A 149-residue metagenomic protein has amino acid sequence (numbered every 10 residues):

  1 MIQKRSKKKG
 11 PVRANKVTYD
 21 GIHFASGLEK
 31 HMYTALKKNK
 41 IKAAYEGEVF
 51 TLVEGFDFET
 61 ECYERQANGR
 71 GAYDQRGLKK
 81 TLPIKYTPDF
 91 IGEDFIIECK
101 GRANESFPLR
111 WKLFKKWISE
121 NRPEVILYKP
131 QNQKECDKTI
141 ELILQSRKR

Functional and structural regions predicted by a protein language model:
M1-R149: Electrostatic, structured charged patches in enzyme active sites and in nucleic-acid/phosphate-binding
